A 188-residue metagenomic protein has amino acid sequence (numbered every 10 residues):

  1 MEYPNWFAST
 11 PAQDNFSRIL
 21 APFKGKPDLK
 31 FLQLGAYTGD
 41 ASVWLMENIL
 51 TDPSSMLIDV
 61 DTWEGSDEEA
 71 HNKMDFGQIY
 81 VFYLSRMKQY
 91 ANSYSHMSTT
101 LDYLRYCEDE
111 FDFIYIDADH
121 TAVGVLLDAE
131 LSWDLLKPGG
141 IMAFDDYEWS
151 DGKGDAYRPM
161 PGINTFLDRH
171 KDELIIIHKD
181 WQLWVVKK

Functional and structural regions predicted by a protein language model:
E2-K188: S-adenosylmethionine/decaboxylated-SAM
